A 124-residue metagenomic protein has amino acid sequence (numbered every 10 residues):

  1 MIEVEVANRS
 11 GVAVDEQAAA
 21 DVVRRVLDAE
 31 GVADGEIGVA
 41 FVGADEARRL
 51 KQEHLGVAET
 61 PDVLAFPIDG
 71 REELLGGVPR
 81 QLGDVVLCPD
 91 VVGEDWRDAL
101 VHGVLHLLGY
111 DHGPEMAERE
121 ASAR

Functional and structural regions predicted by a protein language model:
M1-A99, V104-R124: An acidic/histidine-cluster motif and surrounding catalytic segment that typifies divalent-metal-assisted enzyme active
